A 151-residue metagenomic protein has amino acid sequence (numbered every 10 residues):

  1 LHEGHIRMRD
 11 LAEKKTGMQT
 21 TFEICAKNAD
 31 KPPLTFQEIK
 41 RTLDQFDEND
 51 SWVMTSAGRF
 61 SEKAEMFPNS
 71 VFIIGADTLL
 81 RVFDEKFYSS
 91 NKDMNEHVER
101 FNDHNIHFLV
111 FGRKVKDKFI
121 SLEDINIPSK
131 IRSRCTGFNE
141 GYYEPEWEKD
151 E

Functional and structural regions predicted by a protein language model:
L1-E151: Nucleotidyltransferase catalytic core that binds NTPs
